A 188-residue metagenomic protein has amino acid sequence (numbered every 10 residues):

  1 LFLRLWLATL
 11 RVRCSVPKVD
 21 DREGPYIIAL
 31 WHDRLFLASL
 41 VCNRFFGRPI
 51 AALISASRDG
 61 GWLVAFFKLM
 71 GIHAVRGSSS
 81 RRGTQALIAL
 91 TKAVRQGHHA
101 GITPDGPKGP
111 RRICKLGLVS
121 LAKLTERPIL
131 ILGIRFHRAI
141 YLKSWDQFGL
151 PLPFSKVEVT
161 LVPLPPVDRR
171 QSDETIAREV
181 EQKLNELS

Functional and structural regions predicted by a protein language model:
L1, L5-L7, L69, T84-S188: Non-catalytic C-terminal accessory region of glycerolipid acyltransferases and related lyso-lipid remodeling enzymes
L1-S15, L37, V41, A65-F66: A transmembrane-helix-recognition feature enriched in membrane-embedded lipid enzymes and envelope glyco-/phospholipid
W6-R13, A29, G77-R81, P107-K108: Short, flexible loop segments at the rims of nucleotide/cofactor-binding pockets, characterized by
V12-K18, S39, L87-A89, W145-Q147: A generic local structural motif
R13-S15, V75, T160: General small-molecule cofactor/ligand-binding pocket signal
K18-D21, R82, L152: A short beta-turn/loop motif at secondary-structure boundaries
K18-R22, T91-V94: Short amphipathic alpha-helix with an adjacent loop that forms part of the alpha/beta core around
E23-R81, T125, Y141: Catalytic core of membrane glycerolipid acyltransferases/transacylases, capturing the structured, soluble-facing
